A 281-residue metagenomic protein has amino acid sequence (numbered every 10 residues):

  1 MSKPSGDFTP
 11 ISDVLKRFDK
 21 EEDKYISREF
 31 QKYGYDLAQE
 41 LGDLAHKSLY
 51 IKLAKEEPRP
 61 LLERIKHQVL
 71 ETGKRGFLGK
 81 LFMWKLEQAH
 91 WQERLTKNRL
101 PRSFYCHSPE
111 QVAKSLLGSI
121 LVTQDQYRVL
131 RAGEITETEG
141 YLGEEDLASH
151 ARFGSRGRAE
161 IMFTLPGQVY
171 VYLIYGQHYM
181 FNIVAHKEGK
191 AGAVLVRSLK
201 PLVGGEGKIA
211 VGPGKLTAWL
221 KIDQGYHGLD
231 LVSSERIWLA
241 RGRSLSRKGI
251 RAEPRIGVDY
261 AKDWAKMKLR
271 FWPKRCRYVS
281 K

Functional and structural regions predicted by a protein language model:
M1-L53: Long, charged low-complexity interaction segments
I11-F18, K85-E93, Y278: Short, leucine/isoleucine-rich alpha-helical interaction segments at C-terminal helix-coil junctions
R28-Q31, Y35, K47, R59 (+2 more regions): Non-catalytic, well-ordered alpha-helical scaffold segments
D43, K74, Y226-L229: Intrinsically disordered or highly flexible coil/loop and linker segments, enriched in small and charged/polar residues
K47-G73: Short amphipathic alpha-helical interface segments
E63-R94: Short, cationic/aromatic linear interface patches that serve as DNA/RNA-contacting surfaces or protein-partner docking
L95-K281: Conserved, well-structured core segments that form or line functional sites
